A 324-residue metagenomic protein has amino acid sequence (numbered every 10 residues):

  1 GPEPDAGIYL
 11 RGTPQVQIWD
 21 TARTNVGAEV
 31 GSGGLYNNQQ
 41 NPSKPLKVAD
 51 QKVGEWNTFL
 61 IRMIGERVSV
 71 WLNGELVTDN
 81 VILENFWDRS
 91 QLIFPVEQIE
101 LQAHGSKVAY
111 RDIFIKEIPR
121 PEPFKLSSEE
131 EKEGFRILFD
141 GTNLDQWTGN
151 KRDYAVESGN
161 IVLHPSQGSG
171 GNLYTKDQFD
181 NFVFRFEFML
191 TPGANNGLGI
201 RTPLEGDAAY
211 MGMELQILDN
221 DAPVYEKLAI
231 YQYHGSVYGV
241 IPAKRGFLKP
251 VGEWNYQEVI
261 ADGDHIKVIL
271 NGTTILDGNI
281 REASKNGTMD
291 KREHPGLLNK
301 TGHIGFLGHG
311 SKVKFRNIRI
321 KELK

Functional and structural regions predicted by a protein language model:
G1-K324: Carbohydrate-interacting regions of secretory-pathway proteins
